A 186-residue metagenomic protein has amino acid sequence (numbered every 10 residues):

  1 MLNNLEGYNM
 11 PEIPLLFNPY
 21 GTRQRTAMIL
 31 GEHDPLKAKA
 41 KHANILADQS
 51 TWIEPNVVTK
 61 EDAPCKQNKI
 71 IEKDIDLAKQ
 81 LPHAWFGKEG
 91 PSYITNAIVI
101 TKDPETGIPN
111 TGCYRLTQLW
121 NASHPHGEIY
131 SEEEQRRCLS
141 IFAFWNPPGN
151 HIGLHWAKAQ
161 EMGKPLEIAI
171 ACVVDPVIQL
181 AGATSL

Functional and structural regions predicted by a protein language model:
M1-L186: Extended, highly charged
